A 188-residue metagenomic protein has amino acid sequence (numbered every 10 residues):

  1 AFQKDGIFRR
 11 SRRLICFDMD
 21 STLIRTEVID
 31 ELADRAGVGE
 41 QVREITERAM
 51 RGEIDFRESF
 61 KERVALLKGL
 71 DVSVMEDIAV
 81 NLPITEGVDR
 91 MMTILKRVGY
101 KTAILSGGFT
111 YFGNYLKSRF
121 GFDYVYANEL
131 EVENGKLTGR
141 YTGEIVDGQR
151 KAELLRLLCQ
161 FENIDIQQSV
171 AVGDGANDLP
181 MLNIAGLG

Functional and structural regions predicted by a protein language model:
A1-F17: Non-catalytic pre-domain segments flanking phosphatase-related domains
I7, A33, D123: Active-site phosphate-binding/coordination module
R12-I29, L182: Asp-based phosphoryl-transfer active-site loop
M19-D20, R51, N134: Residue-level recognition of short loop/turn positions
T26-E27, E58, Y111, E153: A generic alpha-helix surface/boundary motif
V28-R97: A metal-dependent, Asp-based hydrolase signature
V74-G188: C-terminal cap/substrate-recognition subdomain and adjoining C-terminal extension of metal-dependent phosphatase-like
